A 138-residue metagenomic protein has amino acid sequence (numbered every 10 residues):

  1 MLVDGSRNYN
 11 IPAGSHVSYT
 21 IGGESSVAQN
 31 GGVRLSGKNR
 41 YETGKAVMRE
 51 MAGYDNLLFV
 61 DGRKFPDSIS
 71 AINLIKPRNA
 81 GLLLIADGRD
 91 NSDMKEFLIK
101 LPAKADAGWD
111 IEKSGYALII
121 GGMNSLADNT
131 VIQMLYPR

Functional and structural regions predicted by a protein language model:
M1-R138: Extracellular glycan-binding segments that recognize GlcNAc-based cell-wall polysaccharides
